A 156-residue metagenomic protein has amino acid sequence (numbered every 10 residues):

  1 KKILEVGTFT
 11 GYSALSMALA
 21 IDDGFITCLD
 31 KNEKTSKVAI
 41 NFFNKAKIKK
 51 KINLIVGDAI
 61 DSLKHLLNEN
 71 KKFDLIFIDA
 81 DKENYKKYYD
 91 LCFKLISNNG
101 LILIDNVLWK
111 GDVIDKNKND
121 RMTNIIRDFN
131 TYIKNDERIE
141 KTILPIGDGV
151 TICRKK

Functional and structural regions predicted by a protein language model:
K1-K156: S-adenosylmethionine/decaboxylated-SAM
